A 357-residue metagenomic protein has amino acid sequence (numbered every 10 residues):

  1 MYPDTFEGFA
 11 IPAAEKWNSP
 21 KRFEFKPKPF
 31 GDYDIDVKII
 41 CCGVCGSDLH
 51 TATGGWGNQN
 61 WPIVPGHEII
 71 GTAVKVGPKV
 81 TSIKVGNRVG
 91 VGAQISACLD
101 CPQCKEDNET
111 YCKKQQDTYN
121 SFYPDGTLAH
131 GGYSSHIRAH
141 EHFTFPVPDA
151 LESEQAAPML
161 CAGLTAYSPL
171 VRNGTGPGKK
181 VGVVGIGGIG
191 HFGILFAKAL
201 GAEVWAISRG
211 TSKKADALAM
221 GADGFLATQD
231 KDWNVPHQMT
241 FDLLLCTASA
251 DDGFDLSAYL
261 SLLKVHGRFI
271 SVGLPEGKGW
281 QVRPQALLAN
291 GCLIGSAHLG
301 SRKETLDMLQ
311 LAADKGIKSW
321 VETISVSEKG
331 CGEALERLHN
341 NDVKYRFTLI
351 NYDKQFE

Functional and structural regions predicted by a protein language model:
M1-D4, R302-E357: C-terminal hydrophobic helical "lid"/dimerization subdomain of Rossmann-like NAD(P)H-dependent oxidoreductases
Y2, K26-C42, G55-K105, P146-L151 (+1 more regions): Glycine-rich beta-strand-centered segment in the early N-terminal region that forms part of a ligand/cofactor-binding
G43, G77, Q94, D230 (+2 more regions): Short glycine-/small-residue-rich Rossmann-like dinucleotide-binding loops
A97-V184: NAD(P)H dinucleotide-binding glycine-rich loop of Rossmann-like/cofactor-binding domains, especially the beta1-alpha1
P177-I186, K198-A258: Adenosine-nucleotide cofactor-binding segment
G190-H191: N-terminal Rossmann-fold NAD(P) dinucleotide-binding loop
L263-V265: Helix-to-beta-strand junctions that scaffold the AdoMet/dcAdoMet cofactor pocket in Class I SAM-dependent enzymes
G267-I270, V282-E322: Rossmann-fold dehydrogenase core element
